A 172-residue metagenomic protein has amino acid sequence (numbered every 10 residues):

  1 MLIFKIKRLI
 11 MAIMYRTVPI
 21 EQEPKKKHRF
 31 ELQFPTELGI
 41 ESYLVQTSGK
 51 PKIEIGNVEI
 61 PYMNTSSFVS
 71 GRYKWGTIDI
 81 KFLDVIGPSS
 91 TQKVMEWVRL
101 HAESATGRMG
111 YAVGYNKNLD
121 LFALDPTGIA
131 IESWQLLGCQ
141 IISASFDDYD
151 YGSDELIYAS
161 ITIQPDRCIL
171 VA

Functional and structural regions predicted by a protein language model:
L2-A172: Glycine-rich, low-complexity intrinsically disordered segments
